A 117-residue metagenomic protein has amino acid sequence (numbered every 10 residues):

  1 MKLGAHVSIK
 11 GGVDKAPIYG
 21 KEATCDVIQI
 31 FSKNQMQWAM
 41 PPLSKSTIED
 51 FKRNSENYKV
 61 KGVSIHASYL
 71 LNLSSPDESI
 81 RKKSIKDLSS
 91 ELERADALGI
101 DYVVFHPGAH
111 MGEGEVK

Functional and structural regions predicted by a protein language model:
M1-A16, M40, L71-I85: Active-site mouth loops of central-metabolism enzymes
L3-V7, D26-I30, V63-A67, V103-F105: Hydrophobic faces of well-ordered beta-strands that scaffold small-molecule active sites in alpha/beta enzyme cores
G11, N34, L71, A109-M111: Feature marks short, surface-exposed loop/turn motifs that line or immediately flank catalytic pockets and channel
I18-T24, S44-S64, E91-G99: Acidic (Asp/Glu)-rich catalytic clusters
Y19, L43-K45, E78-S79, K117: Short, glycine/charged-enriched secondary-structure capping and boundary segments
I28-Q29, K52-E56, G62-L70, S74-R81: Early transmembrane hairpin module of multi-pass membrane proteins
I30-D50, P107-A109: Glycine-rich, proline-tolerant flexible connector loops at the mouths of alpha/beta enzymes
N57, L73-K117: Active-site acidic/histidine proton-transfer and metal-coordination neighborhood in alpha/beta enzyme cores
